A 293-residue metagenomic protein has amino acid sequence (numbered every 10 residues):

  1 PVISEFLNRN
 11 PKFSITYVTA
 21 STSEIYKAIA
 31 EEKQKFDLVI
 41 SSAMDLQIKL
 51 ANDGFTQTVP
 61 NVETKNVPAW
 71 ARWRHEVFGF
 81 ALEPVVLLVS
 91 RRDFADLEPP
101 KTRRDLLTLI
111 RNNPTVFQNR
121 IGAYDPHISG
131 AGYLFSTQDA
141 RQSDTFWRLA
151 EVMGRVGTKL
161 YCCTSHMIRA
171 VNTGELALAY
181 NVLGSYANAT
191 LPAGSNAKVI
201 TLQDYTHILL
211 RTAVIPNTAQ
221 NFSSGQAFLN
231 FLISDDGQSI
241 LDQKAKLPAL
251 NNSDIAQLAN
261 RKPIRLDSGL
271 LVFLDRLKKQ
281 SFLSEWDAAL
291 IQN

Functional and structural regions predicted by a protein language model:
P1, S23, A30, K35-F36 (+1 more regions): Extracytoplasmic ligand-binding site segments that recognize negatively charged/polar headgroups
P1-S14, A189: Short, polar/charged alpha-helical segment
D45-K49, N172, L176-N196: A ligand-binding cleft/hinge motif common to bilobed small-molecule-binding domains
T56-T64, E76-G79, L191, S195-H207 (+1 more regions): Short beta-strand->loop
V86-D93, F135-T137, L209-S224, I240: A bilobed periplasmic-binding-protein/Venus flytrap-type ligand-binding module shared by bacterial periplasmic
H207, P216-L271: Mature extracytoplasmic/periplasmic domains
L258-N293: Extracellular/periplasmic bilobal clamshell ligand-binding domains
